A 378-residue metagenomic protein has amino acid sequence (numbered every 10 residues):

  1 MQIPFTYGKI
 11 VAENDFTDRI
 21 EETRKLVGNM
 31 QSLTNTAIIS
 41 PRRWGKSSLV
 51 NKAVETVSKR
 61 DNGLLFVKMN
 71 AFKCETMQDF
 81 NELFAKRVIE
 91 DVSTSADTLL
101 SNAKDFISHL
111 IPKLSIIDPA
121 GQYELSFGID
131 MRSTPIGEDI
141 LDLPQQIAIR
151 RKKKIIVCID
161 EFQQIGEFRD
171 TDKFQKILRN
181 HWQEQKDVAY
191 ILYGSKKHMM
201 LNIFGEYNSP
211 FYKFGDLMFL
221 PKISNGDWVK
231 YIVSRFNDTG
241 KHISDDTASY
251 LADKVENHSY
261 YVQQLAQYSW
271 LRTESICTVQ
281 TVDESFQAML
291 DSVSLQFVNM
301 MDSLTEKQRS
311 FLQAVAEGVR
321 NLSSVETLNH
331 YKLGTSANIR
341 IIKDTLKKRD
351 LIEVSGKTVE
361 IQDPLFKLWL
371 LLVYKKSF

Functional and structural regions predicted by a protein language model:
M1-P41, T56-R60, E353, L365 (+1 more regions): A short, basic N-terminal segment
Q2-F5, D291, L295-F378: C-terminal leucine-rich, beta-strand-based interaction scaffolds used for sensing/assembly
S40-W44, S48-I156, V188, A337: P-loop NTPase nucleotide-binding core
T56, Y268, T345-K348: Alpha-helical DNA-recognition elements
Q78-A85, N225-V233: An amphipathic alpha-helix signature
I149-R151, I155-C158, Q164-D170, K176-N208 (+1 more regions): Sensor-1/coupling segment of RecA-like P-loop NTPase cores
D216-D227: Conserved AAA+ ATPase "SRH/arginine-finger" region at the nucleotide-binding site
V229-Q296, E306, G356: Amphipathic alpha-helical "lid/sensor" segments that cap RecA-like P-loop NTPase cores
